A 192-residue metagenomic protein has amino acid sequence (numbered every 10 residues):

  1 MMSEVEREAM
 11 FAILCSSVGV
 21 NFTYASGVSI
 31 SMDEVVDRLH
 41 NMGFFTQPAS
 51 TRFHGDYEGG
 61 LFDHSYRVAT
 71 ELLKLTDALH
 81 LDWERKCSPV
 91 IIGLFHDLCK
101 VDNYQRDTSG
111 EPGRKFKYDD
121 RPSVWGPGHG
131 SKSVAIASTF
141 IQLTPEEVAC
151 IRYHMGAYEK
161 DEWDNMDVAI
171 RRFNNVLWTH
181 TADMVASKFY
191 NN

Functional and structural regions predicted by a protein language model:
M1-Q47: Non-catalytic interface/linker regions that flank or bridge core catalytic/transmembrane domains
E4, A25-S29, F62, I141 (+1 more regions): Generic detection of long, well-ordered alpha-helical segments
V35-N41, D56-Y66: All-alpha helical catalytic cores of prenyl diphosphate-utilizing isoprenoid enzymes
S50-F53, Y57, D63, T70 (+1 more regions): Divalent metal-dependent catalytic cores for phosphoryl transfer on phosphate-bearing substrates
